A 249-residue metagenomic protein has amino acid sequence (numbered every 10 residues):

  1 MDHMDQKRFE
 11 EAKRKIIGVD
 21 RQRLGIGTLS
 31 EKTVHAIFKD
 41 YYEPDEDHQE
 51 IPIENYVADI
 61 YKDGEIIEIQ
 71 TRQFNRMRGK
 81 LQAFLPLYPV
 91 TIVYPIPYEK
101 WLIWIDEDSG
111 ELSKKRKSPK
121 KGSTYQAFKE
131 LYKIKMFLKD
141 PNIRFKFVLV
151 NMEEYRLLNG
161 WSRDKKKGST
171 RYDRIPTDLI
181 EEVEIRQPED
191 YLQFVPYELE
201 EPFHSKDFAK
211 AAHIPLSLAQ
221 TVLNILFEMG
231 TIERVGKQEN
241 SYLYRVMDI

Functional and structural regions predicted by a protein language model:
M1-V57: Acidic-basic catalytic patches of nuclease active cores, encompassing PD-(D/E)XK and other metal-cofactor nuclease
F38, A58-Q73, M77, F84 (+1 more regions): Conserved catalytic cores of phosphodiester-cleaving nucleases, focusing on short active-site segments
G79-D140: A basic- and aromatic-enriched beta-loop-alpha substructure that forms the phosphate/nucleotide- and DNA/RNA-contacting
K114-R186: Long, low-complexity, charged/polar intrinsically disordered regions in eukaryotic proteins
L199-A211: Short acidic, hydrophobic short linear motifs in intrinsically disordered regions
I214-F227: Short amphipathic alpha-helical interaction segments
F227-K237: A short, conserved structural fragment
K237-I249: Short, cationic-aromatic polyanion-contact patches
